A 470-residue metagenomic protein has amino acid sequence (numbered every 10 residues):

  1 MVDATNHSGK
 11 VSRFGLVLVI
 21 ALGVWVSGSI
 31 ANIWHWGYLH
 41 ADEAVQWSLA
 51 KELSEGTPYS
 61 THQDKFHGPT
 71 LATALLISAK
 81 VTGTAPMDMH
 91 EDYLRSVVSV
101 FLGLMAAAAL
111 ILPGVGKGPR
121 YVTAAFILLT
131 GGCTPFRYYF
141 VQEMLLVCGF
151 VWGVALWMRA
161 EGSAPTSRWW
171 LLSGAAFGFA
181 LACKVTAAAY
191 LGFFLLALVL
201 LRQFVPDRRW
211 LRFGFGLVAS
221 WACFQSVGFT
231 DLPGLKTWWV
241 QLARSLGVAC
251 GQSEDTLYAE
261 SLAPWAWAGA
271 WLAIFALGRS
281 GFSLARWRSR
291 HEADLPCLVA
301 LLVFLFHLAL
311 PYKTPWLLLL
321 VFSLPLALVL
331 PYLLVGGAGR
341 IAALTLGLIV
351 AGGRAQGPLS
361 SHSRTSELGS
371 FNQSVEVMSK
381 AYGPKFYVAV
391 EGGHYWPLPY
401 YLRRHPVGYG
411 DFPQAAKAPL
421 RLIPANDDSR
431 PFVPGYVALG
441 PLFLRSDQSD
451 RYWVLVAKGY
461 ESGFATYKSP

Functional and structural regions predicted by a protein language model:
A4-K10, V115, V151-W170, A180 (+3 more regions): Membrane-interface transmembrane helices that cradle and orient dolichyl/undecaprenyl
R13-E43, G216-D231: Transmembrane signal-anchor helices characteristic of membrane glycosylation enzymes that use polyprenol
F14-G23, L110-T130, C148: Transmembrane-helix signature of polytopic, membrane-embedded enzymes that assemble or transfer cell-envelope glycans
G23, D92, S96-K117, W152: Transmembrane-helix motifs of polytopic, lipid-linked glycan transferases
A31-A41, S54-L76, D88-D92, A249: Membrane-proximal lumenal/periplasmic loop motifs of glycosylation machinery
H40-A41, P135-L145, V185-T186, T314-P315: Short acidic/glycine- and proline-prone juxtamembrane loop motifs at membrane-interface regions of multi-pass membrane
Q46-L53, H67, T73, T82-G83 (+9 more regions): Transmembrane-lumen/periplasm boundary regions of multi-pass, lipid-linked membrane glycan transferases
A125, L145-G162, A176-F177, A300-L301 (+1 more regions): Specific aromatic-rich, kink-prone transmembrane helix
